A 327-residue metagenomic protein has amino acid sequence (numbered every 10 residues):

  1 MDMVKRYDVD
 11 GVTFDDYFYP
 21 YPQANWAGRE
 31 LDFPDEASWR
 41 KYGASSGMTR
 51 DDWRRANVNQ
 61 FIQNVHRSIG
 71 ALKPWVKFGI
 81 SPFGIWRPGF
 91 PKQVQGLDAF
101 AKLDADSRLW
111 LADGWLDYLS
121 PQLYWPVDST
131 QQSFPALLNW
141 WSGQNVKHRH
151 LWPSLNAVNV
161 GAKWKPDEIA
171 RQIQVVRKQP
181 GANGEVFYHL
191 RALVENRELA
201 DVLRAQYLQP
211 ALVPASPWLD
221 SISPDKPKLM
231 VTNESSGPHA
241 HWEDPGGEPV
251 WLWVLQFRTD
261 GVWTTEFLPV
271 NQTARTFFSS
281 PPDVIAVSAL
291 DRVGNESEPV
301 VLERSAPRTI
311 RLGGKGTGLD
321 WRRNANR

Functional and structural regions predicted by a protein language model:
M1-W115, Y124-W125: Polysaccharide-binding and catalytic clefts of secreted carbohydrate-active enzymes
I80-P82, S120-L123, L155-A157, V186-L190 (+3 more regions): Active-site proximal loops enriched in glycine and acidic residues that flank catalytic Cys/His/Asp and coordinate
D104-T130, W141-D220: Substrate-binding cleft of secreted/luminal carbohydrate-active enzymes
L199-P249, G294-R327: Pro/Thr/Ser/Gly-rich low-complexity, intrinsically disordered linker/stalk tracts
D244-T265: Solvent-exposed loop/turn segments flanking beta-strands in beta-repeat/beta-sandwich domains
T265-Q272: Short beta-strand segments within Ig-like beta-sandwich modules, predominantly Fibronectin type-III
R275-S297: Beta-strand-rich modules
